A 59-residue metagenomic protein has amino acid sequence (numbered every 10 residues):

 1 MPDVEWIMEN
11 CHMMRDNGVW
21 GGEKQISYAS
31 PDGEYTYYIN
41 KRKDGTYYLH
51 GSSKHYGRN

Functional and structural regions predicted by a protein language model:
V4-E5, E9-N59: Acidic, low-complexity, intrinsically disordered interaction modules
